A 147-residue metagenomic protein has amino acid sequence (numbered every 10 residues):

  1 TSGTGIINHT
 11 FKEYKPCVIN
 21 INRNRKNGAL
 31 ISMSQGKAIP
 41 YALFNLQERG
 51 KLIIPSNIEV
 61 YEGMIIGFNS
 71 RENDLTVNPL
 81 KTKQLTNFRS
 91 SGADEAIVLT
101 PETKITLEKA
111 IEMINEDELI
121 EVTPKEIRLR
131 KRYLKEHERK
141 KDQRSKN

Functional and structural regions predicted by a protein language model:
T1-N147: Accessory interaction regions appended to the cores of large information-processing enzymes
